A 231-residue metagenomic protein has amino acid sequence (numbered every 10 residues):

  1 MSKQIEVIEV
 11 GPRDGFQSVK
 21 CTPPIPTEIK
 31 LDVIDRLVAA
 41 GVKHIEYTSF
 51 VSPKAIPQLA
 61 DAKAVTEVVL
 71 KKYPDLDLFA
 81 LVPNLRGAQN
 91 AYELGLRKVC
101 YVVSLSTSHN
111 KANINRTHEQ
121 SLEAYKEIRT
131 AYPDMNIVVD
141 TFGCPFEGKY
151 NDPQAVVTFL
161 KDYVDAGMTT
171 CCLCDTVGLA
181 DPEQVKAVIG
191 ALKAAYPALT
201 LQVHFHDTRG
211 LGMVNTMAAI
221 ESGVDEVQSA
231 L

Functional and structural regions predicted by a protein language model:
I8-L31, D75-L85, N110-T117, D140-A155 (+1 more regions): Active-site mouth loops of central-metabolism enzymes
I8-V10, R97-T107, N136-V139, G223-A230: Non-cysteine beta-strand/loop elements that form the S-adenosyl-L-methionine
E28-R36, V42-Y73, V82-N90, G95-L96: Glycine-rich, positively charged N-terminal anion/phosphate-binding segment
K43-V68, Y101-T117, F142-E147, C172-E183: Glycine-rich, proline-tolerant flexible connector loops at the mouths of alpha/beta enzymes
A55-A80, Q120-I137, E183-V203: Alpha-helix-loop-beta-strand connector modules within alpha/beta enzyme cores
N84-G95, C144, R209-S222: Catalytic cores of alpha/beta
S106-A166, C174: Conserved anion-binding
L173-L231: Catalytic alpha/beta core domains of metabolic enzymes, predominantly
